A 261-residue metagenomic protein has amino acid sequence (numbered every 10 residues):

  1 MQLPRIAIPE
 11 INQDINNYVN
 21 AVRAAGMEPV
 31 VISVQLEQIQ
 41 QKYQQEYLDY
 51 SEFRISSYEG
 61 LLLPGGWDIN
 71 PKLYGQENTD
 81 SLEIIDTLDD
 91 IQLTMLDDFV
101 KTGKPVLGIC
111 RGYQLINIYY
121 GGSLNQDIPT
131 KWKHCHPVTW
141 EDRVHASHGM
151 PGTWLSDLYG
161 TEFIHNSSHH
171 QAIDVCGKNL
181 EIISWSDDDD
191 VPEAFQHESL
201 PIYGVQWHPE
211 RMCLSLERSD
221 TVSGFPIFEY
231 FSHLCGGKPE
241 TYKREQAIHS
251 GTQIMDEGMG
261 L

Functional and structural regions predicted by a protein language model:
M1-L107, I118, G122-N125, P129-W154 (+5 more regions): N-terminal beta1-alpha1 cap of cysteine-dependent amidohydrolase-like domains
G108, Y113: Glycine-rich beta-to-alpha active-site loop
W154-T161: Conserved beta-loop-beta connector loops within the AMP-binding
I164-H165, S184-W185: Short beta-strand
H165-H170, F195: Short catalytic/ligand-gating loop segments at beta-alpha or beta-beta junctions within enzyme catalytic domains
V191-E198: Short, surface-exposed beta-strand/loop micro-motifs that present aromatic residues
Y203-V205: Residue-level marker for buried hydrophobic side chains located in beta-strands that build the well-ordered beta-sheet
